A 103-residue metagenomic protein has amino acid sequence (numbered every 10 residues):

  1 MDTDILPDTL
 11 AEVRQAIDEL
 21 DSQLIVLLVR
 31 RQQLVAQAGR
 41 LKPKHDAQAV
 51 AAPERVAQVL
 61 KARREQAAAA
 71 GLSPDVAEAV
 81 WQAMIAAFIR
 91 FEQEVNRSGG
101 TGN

Functional and structural regions predicted by a protein language model:
M1-N103: Domain-level signature for soluble enzymes in the chorismate/prephenate branch of the shikimate pathway
